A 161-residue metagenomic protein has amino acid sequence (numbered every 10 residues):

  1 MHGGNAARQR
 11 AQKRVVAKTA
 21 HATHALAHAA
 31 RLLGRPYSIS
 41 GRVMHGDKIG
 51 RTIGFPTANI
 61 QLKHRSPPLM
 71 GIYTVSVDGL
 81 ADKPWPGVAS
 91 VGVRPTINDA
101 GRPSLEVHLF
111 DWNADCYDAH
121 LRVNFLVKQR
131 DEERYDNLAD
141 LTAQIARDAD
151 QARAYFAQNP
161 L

Functional and structural regions predicted by a protein language model:
M1-N5: Substrate-recognition "cap/lid" segment bordering the active-site pocket of phosphatases
A6, Q12, L109-N113: Compositionally biased, low-hydrophobicity segments enriched in charged and small polar residues
A7-A58: Anionic-ligand-binding alpha/beta catalytic cores of soluble enzymes and soluble regulatory domains that recognize
H45-L161: Phosphate/ribose-recognition catalytic cores of enzymes acting on nucleotide-derived substrates
